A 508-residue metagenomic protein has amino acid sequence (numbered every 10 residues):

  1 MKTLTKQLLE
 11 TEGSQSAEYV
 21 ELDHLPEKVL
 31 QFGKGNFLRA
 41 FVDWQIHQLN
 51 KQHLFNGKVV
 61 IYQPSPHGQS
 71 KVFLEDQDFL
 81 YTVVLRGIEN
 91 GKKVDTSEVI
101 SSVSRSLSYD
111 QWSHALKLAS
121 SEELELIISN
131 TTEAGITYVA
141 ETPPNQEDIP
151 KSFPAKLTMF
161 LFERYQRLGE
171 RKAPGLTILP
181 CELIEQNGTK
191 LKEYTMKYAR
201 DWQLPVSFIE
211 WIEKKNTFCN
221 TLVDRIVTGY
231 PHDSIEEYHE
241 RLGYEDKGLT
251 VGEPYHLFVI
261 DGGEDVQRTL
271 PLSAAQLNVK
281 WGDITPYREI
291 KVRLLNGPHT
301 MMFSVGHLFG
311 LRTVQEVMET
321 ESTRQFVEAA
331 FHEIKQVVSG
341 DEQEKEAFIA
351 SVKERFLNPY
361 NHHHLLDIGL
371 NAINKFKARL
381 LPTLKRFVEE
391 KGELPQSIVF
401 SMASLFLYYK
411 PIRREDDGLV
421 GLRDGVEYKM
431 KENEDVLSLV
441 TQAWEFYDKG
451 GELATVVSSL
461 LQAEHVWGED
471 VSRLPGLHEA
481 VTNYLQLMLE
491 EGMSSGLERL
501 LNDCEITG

Functional and structural regions predicted by a protein language model:
M1-G508: Substrate/ligand-engaging "lid" and interaction regions
